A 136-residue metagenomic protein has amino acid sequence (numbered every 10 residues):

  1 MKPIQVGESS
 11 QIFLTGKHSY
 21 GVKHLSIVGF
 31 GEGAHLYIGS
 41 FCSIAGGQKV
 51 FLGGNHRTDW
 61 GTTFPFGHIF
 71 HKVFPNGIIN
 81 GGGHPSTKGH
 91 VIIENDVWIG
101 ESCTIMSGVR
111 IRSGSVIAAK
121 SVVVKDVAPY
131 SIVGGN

Functional and structural regions predicted by a protein language model:
P3-Q5, F13, H18-V109: Flexible, glycine/small-residue-enriched loop-and-beta-strand segment within the central core of proteins
G82, V124-K125: Short, conserved, surface-exposed binding loops centered on an aromatic residue
N95, S113-G114, P129: Short acidic capping loops at alpha-helix termini that bridge into adjacent secondary structure
W98, V116, I132-V133: Short-chain dehydrogenase/reductase
R112, V116-A118, V122: A generic "structured core" feature
V127-N136: Catalytic binding pocket for nucleotide-activated donors in carbohydrate/polymer assembly enzymes
